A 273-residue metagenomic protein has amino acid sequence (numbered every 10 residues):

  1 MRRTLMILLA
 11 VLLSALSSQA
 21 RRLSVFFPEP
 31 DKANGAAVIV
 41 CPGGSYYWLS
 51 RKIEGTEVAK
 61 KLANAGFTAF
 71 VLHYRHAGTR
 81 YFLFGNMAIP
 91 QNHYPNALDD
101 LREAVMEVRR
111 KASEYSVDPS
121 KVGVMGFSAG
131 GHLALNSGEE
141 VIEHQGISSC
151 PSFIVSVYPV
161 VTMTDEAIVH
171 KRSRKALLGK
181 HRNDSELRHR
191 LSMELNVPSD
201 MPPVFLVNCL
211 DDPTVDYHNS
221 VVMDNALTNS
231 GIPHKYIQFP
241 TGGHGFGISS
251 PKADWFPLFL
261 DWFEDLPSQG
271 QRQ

Functional and structural regions predicted by a protein language model:
F26, R80-N86, Q91, Y217 (+1 more regions): C-terminal catalytic histidine-bearing segment of alpha/beta-hydrolase fold enzymes
N34-G43: Short beta-strand element of the alpha/beta-hydrolase
P42-Y47, L210: Active-site glycine-rich loops that stabilize anionic/oxyanionic intermediates across multiple enzyme folds
S50-K52, E57, F70-P119, S249-K252: Catalytic nucleophile-loop/oxyanion-hole region of alpha/beta-hydrolase and closely related hydrolase-like folds
E103-V169, R188: Primarily recognizes the serine-hydrolase "nucleophile elbow" in alpha/beta-hydrolase and SGNH/GDSL folds
P159-N196: Mobile cap/lid helix-loop segments that gate and shape the active-site cleft of serine hydrolases
M163, D211-V215: Acidic catalytic loop of the alpha/beta-hydrolase fold
D200, L206-N208, D212: Short beta-strand/loop motif that positions the catalytic acidic residue of the alpha/beta-hydrolase fold
